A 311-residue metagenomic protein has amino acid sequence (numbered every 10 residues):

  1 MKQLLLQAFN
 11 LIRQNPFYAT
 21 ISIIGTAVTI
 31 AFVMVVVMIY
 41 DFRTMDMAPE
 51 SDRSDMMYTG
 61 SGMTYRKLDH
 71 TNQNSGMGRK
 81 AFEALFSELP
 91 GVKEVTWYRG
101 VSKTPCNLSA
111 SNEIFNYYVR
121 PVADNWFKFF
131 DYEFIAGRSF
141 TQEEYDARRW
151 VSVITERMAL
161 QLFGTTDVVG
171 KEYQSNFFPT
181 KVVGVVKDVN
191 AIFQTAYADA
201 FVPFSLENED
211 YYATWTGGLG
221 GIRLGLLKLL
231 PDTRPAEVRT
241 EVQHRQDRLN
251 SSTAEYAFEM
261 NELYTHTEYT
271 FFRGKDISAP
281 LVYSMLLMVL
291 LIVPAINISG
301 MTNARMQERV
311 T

Functional and structural regions predicted by a protein language model:
M1-Q3, N10, Q14, D247-L287 (+1 more regions): Membrane-helix entry/capping segments
L5-F17, I21, I296-T311: Intracellular coupling helices
A8, I23-A27, M288-L291: Residue-level signature of the transmembrane alpha-helical core of multi-pass small-molecule transporters
Q14-T44: Short, strongly hydrophobic transmembrane alpha-helices
V36-S109, E113, G220-L224: Membrane-proximal extracellular/periplasmic loop immediately following the first transmembrane helix
R99, L108-D146: The feature marks short, hydrophobic/small-residue-biased sequence motifs that occur predominantly
A123-S139, W150-G274: Mid-to-C-terminal secondary-structure elements that act as membrane-proximal/extracytoplasmic interface segments
L281-M301: Internal alpha-helical transmembrane segments of multipass membrane proteins, especially hydrophobic lipid-embedded
